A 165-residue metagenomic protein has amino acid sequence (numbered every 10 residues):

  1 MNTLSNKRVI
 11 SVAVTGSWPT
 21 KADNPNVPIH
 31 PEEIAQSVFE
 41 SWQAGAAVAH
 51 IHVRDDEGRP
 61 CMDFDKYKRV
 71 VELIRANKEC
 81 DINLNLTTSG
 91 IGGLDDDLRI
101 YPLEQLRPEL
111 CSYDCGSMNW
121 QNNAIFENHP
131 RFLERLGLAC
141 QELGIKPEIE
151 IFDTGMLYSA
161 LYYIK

Functional and structural regions predicted by a protein language model:
M1-N26, S112-N119: N-terminal small/glycine-rich loop or linker at the start of catalytic domains across soluble metabolic enzymes
T3-S5, W42-Q43, R75-E79, I100-E109 (+2 more regions): Acidic (Asp/Glu)-rich catalytic clusters
I10-V14, A49-I51, I82-T88, E109-Y113 (+1 more regions): Hydrophobic faces of well-ordered beta-strands that scaffold small-molecule active sites in alpha/beta enzyme cores
V12, R59-L86, E134-E142: Alpha-helix-loop-beta-strand connector modules within alpha/beta enzyme cores
V14-Q36, T87-D96, N122-F126: Active-site mouth loops of central-metabolism enzymes
A22, A47-V70, W120: Glycine-rich, proline-tolerant flexible connector loops at the mouths of alpha/beta enzymes
I34, S41, H52, C111 (+1 more regions): Conserved, mostly hydrophobic/aromatic
G93-I149: Extended substrate/RNA-proximal surfaces in nucleic-acid metabolism proteins
